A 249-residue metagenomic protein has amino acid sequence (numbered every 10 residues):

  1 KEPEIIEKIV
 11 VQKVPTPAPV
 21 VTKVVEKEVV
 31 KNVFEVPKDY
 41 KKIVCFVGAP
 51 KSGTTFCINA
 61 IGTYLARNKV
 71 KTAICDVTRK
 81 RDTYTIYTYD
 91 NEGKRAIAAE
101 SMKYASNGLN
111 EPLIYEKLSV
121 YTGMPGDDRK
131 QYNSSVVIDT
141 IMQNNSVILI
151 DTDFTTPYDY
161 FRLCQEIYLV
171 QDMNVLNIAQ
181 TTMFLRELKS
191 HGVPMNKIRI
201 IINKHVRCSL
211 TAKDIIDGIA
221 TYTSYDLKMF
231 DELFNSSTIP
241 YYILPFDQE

Functional and structural regions predicted by a protein language model:
K1-C45: Extreme N-terminal, non-catalytic leader segments that precede Walker-type/kinase nucleotide-binding cores
E35-Y87: Walker A/P-loop phosphate-binding motif and the immediately C-terminal alpha-helix
L65-T122: Phosphate-binding loop that captures ATP/GTP phosphates
V70-T72, I148, I167, I198: Hydrophobic anchor at the start of a short beta-strand that flanks the dinucleotide cofactor-binding loop
V120-F161: Phosphate-binding/switch loop-helix module in NTP-utilizing enzymes
F154-V175: Inter-motif core of Ras-like GTPase G domains
T181-M195: Conserved C-terminal guanine-recognition region of P-loop GTPase G domains, centered on the G4
V206, K213-E249: Beta-strand-loop-alpha "switch" segments that mediate conformational coupling across diverse proteins
